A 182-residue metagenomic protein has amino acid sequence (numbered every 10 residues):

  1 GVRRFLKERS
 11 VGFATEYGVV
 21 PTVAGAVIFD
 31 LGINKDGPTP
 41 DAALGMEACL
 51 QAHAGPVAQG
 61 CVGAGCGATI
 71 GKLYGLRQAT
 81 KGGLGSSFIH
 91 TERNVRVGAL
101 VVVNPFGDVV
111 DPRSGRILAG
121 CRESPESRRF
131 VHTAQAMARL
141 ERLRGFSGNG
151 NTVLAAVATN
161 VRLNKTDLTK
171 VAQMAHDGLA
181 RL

Functional and structural regions predicted by a protein language model:
G1: Glycine-rich, N-terminal phosphate-binding loop and its surrounding beta-alpha-beta segment
R4-L182: A structural signal for small-residue-enriched, beta-sheet-centric alpha/beta enzyme cores and oligomeric scaffold folds
